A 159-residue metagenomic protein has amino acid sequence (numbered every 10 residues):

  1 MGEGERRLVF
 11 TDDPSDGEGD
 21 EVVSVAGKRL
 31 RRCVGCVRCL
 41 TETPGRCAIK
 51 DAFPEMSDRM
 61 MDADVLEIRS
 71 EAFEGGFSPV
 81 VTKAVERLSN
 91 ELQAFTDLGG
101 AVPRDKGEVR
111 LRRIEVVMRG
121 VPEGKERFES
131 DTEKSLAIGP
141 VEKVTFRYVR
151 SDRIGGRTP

Functional and structural regions predicted by a protein language model:
M1-E3, E123-P159: Glycine-rich phosphate/pyrophosphate-binding loop and the adjoining helix
M1-Q93, A137-P140, G155-G156: N-terminal beta1-alpha1-beta2 submodule of the flavodoxin-like/Rossmannoid cofactor-binding fold
L8-F10, R113-M118, S135, E142-T145: Generic low-polarity alpha-helical segments
V9-P14, M118-E123, V149-S151: Structural motif
I49, G99-G100: Short, basic, helix/turn surface patches
D64-E71, R112-G120: Short glycine-rich or small-residue beta-strand-to-loop segments that form or flank ligand, phosphate, metal/Fe-S
A94-L98: Short, flexible helix-coil linker/hinge segments at the edges of structured domains or between repeats
A101-R113: Short, conserved loop/helix-junction motifs that constitute active-site signature segments in enzyme catalytic cores
